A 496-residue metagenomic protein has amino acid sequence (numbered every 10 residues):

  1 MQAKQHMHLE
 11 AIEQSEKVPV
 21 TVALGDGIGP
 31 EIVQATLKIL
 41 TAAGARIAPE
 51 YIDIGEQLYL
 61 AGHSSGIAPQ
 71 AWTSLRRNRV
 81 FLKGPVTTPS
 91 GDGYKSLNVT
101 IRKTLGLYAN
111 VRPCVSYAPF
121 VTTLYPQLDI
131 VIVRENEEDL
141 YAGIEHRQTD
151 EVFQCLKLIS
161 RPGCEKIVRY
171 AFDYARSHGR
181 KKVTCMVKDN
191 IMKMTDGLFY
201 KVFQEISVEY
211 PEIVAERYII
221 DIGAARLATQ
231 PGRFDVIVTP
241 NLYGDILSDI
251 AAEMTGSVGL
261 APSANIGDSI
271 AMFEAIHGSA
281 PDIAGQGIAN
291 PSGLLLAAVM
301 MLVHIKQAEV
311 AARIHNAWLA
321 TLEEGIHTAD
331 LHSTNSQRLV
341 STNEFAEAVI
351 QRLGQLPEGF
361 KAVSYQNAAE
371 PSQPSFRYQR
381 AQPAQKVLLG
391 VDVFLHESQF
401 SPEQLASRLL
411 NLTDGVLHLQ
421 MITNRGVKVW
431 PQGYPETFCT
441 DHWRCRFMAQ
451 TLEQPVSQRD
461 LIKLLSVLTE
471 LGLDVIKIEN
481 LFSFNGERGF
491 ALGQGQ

Functional and structural regions predicted by a protein language model:
T21-G44, T149-Y218: Glycine-rich phosphate/diphosphate-binding loop of Rossmann-like nucleotide-binding domains
D26-G29, R79, V133, A171 (+4 more regions): Buried hydrophobic positions in well-ordered alpha/beta secondary-structure cores of metabolic enzymes
R46-P69, A225-L227: N-terminal beta-loop-helix "entrance" segment that forms/cooperates in small-molecule cofactor or anionic ligand
E56, L198-I237, D245: Active-site rim loops that border cofactor/substrate pockets in soluble metabolic enzymes
L60-Q154, L242-I246: N-terminal glycine-rich phosphate/adenylate-binding segment common to multiple enzyme folds
P119, A228-R313, A320-E324, V427: Glycine-rich phosphate/nucleotide-binding loop
G143-I144, V152-M192, Y210, A317 (+1 more regions): Glycine-rich phosphate/pyrophosphate-binding loop and the adjoining helix
G354, E358-Q496: C-terminal non-catalytic interaction/assembly regions of soluble proteins
